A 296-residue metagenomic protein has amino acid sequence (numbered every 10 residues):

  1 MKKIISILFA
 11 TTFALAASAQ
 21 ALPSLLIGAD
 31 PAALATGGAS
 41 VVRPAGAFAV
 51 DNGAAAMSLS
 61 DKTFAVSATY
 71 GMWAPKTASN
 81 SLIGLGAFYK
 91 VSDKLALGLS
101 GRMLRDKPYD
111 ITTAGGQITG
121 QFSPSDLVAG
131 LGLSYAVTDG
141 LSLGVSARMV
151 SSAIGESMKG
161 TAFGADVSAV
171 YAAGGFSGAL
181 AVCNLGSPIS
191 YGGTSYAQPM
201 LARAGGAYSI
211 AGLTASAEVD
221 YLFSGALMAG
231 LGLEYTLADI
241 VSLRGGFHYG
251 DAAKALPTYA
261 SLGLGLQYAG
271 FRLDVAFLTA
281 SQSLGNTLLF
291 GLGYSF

Functional and structural regions predicted by a protein language model:
M1-P31: Cleavable N-terminal export/targeting peptides
Q20-F296: Subset of outer-membrane beta-barrel
